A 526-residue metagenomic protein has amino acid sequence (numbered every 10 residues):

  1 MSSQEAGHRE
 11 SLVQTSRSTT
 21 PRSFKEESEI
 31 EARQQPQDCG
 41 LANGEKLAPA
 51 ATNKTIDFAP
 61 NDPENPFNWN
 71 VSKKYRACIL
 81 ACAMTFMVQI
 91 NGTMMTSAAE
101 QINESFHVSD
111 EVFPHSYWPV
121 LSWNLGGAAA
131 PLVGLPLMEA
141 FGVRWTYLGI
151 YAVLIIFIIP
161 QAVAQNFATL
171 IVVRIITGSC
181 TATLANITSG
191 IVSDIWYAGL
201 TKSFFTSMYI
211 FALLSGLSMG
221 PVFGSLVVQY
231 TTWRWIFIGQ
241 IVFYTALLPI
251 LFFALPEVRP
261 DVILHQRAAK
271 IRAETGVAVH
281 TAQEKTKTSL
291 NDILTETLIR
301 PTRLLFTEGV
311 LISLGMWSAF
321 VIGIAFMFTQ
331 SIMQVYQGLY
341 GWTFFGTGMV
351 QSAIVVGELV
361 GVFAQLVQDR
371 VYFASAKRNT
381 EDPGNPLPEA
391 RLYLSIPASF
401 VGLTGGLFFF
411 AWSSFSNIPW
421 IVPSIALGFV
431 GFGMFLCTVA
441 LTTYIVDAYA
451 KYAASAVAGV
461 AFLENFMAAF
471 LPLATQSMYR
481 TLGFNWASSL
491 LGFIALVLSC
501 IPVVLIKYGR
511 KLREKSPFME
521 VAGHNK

Functional and structural regions predicted by a protein language model:
M1-K74, L255-T297, D369-E389, R510-K526: Intrinsically disordered, low-complexity terminal tails of fungal membrane proteins
K73-D110, A129-A130, L184-S189, F328-M333 (+1 more regions): Extracytoplasmic
Q89, L121-N124, A128, I159-Q165 (+6 more regions): C-terminal transmembrane bundle
N91, F106-H107, M138-G142, V163-T169 (+4 more regions): Helix-breaking motifs and short loop linkers at transmembrane-helix boundaries and internal kinks in secondary membrane
M94-D110, L137, I191-V192, I332-Y340 (+3 more regions): Membrane-interface helix caps of multi-pass secondary transporters
A128-A168: Conserved MFS/SLC helix-loop-helix module at the cytosolic interface between two early adjacent transmembrane helices
V173-L213: Cytoplasmic helix-loop-helix junction between adjacent transmembrane helices in 12-TM secondary transporters
L200-T231, W235-I238, V242-L247, I354-V362 (+1 more regions): Glycine-rich segments within core transmembrane alpha-helices of 12-TM secondary carriers
